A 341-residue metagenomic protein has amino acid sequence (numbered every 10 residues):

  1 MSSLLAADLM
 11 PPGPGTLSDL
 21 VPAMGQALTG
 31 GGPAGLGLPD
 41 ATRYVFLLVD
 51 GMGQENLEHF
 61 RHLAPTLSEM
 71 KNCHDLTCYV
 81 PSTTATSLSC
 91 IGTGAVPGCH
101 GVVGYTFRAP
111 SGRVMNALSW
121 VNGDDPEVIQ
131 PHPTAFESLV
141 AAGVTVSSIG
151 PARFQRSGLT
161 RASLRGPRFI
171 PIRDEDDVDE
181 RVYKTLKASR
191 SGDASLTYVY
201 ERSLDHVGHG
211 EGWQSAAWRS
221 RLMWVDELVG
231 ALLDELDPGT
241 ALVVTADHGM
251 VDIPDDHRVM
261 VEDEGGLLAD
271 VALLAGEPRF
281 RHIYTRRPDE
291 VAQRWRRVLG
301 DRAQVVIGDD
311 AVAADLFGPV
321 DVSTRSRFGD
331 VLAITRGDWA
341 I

Functional and structural regions predicted by a protein language model:
M1-I341: Feature captures the catalytic ectodomains and active-site-proximal regions of enzymes that hydrolyze or transfer
